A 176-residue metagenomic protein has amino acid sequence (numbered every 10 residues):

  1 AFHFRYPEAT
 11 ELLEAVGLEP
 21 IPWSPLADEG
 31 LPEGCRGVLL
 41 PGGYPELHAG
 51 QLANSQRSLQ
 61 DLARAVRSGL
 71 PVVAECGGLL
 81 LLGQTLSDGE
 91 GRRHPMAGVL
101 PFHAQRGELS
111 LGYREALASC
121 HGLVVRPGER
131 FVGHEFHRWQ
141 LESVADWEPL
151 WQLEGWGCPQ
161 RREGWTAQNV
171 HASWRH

Functional and structural regions predicted by a protein language model:
F2-S55, Q60-A65: Phosphate-binding active sites in nucleotide-utilizing proteins
F4-P7, G83, V144: Short helix/loop capping segments that flank catalytic or ligand/cofactor-binding pockets
L18-E19, R67, F102, L141: Generic secondary-structure signature for well-ordered alpha-helical cores
P20-I21, R36-G37, L70-P71, A97-G98 (+1 more regions): Structural motif
L39-P41, V73, A172-W174: Structural motif
P45-G122: Cysteine-nucleophile active-site neighborhood
A104-R175: Amide-donor transfer/coupling interface in amidating biosynthetic enzymes
